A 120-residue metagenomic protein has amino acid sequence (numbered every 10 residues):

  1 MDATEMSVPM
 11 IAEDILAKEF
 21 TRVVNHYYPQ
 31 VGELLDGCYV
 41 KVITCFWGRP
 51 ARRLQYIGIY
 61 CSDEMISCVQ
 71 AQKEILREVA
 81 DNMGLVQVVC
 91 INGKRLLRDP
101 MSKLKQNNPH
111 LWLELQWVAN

Functional and structural regions predicted by a protein language model:
M1-R49, L96-M101: N-terminal presequence-like segments and adjacent domain-start helices
D2, M101-N120: C-terminal low-complexity, charged extensions that often adopt amphipathic alpha-helices
V40, I57, Q87-V89: Hydrophobic beta-strand residues in large extracellular and virion-surface proteins
F46-R53, K103-P109: Short, charged low-complexity intrinsically disordered segments located at boundaries of structured domains
A51-E74: A short interface-forming secondary-structure element
R77-N107: A short amphipathic beta-strand at an alpha->beta junction
